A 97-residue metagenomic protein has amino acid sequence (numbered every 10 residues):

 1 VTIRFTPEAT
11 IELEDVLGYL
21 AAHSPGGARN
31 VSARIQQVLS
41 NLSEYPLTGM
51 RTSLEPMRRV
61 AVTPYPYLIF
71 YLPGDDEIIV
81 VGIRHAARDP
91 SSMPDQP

Functional and structural regions predicted by a protein language model:
T2-M57, G74-E77, M93-Q96: Basic, Lys/Arg-enriched alpha-helical interface segments
P7, V62-P64: Conserved strand-loop elements at the edges of beta-sheets that form or border functional pockets
L47, V62, H85: Short, conserved catalytic or interaction motifs in soluble domains
L54, P64-Y65: Structural motif corresponding to alpha-helix initiation and N-cap regions
M57-R59, L68-I69: Short hydrophobic/aromatic beta-strand element in the GNAT-like acyltransferase core that lines or flanks the acyl-donor
Y67-L68, L72-P97: Enriched for short, Lys/Arg-rich terminal
